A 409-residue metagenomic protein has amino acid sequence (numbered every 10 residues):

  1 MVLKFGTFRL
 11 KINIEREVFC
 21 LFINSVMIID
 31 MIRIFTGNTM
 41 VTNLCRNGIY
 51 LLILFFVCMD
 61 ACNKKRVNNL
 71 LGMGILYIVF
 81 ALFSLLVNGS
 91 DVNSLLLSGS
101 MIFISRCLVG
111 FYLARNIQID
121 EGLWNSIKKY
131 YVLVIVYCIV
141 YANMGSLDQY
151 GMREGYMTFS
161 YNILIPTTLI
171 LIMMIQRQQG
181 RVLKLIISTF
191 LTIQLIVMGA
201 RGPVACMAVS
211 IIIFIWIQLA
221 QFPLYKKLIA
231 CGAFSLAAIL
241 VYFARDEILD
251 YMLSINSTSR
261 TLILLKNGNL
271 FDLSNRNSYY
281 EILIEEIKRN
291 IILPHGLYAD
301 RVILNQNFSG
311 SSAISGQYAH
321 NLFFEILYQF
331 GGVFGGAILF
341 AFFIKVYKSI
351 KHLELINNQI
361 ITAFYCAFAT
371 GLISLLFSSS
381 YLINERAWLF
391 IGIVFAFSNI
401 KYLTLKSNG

Functional and structural regions predicted by a protein language model:
M1-C62, Y77-S90, C138-N143, I373: N-terminal signal-anchor transmembrane segment
R16-F19, R66-I78, M101-I104, F111-I139 (+2 more regions): Interfacial loop-to-transmembrane-helix boundary motif in multi-pass membrane proteins
L44-I53, L70-L82, D91-R115, Y156-L164: Aromatic-anchored transmembrane helix interface
L54, I170-I172, F364-L376, S380-G409: Transmembrane alpha-helices of multi-pass inner-membrane enzymes
R66, Q329-L372, S398: Hydrophobic transmembrane alpha-helices and their immediate junctions
N116-D148, Y156-A220: Alpha-helical transmembrane segments of multi-pass inner-membrane proteins
L147-Y150, N267-F330: Long extracytoplasmic/lumenal interhelical loops at the membrane interface of multi-pass membrane proteins
I193, V197, Q218-K266, I284-E285: A membrane-periplasm/extracellular boundary helix in multi-pass inner-membrane enzymes that assemble envelope glycans
